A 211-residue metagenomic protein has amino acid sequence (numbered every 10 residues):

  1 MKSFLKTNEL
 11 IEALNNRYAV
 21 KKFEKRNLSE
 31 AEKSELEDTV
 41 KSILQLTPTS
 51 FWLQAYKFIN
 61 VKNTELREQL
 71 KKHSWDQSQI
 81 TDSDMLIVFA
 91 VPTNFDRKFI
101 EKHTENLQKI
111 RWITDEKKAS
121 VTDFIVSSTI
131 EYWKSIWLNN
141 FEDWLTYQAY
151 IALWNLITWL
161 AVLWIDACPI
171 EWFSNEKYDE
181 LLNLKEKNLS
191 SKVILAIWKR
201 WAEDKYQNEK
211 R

Functional and structural regions predicted by a protein language model:
M1-R211: Acidic, surface-exposed loops and disordered segments
